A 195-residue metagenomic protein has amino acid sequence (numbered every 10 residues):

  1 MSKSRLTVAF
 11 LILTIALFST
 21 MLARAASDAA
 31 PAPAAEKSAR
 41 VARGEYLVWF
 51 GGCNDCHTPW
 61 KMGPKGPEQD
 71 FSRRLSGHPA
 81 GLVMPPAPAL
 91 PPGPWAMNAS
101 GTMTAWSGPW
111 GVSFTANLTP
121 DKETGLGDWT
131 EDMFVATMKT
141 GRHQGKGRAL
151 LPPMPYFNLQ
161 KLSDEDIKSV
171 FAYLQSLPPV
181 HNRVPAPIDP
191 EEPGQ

Functional and structural regions predicted by a protein language model:
M1-L11: Bacterial N-terminal signal peptides that target proteins for export
S2, E36, F50, S176-V180: Secondary-structure boundary elements
A9-T20: Bacterial N-terminal signal peptides
S27-W49, M62-P64, T124: Electrostatic cytochrome c docking/interface patches
G44, F50-W60, F134, V170 (+1 more regions): The canonical Cys-X-X-Cys-His
D55-P59, K146-L151, H181-I188: Surface-exposed patches in mature extracellular/periplasmic domains of secreted proteins
M62-A136, L150-S163, P193-Q195: Gly/Gly-Pro-rich "capping" loops immediately C-terminal to redox-active cysteine motifs in periplasmic/lumenal
D128-Q144, Y156-P185: C-terminal capping alpha-helices of c-type cytochrome domains
